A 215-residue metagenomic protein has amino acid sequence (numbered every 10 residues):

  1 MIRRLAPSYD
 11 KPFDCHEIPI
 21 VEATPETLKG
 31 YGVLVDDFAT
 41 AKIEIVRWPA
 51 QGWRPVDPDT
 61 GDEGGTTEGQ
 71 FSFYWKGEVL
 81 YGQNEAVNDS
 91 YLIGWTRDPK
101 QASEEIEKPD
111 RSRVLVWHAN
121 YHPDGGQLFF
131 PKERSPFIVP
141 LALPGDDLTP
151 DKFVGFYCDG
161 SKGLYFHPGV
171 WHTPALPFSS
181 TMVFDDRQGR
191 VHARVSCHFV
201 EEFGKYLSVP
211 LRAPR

Functional and structural regions predicted by a protein language model:
M1-G155, V191-V195, E202, P210-R215: Non-catalytic, conserved peripheral segments adjacent to functional cores
G125, S135, K162, S180-M182: A generic structural signal for short beta-strands and their flanking turns/coil linkers
Q127-F130, G163-L164, A175: His/acidic/aromatic-lined binding-pocket segments of jelly-roll/cupin-type domains and related regulatory beta-sandwich
Y157-T173: Conserved metal-binding segment of the jelly-roll/cupin
V170-E201: A short beta-strand-loop micro-motif that forms or neighbors metal/cofactor- and ligand-binding patches at active-site
H172-L176, V209-P214: A general structural signal for short secondary-structure boundary/capping elements
